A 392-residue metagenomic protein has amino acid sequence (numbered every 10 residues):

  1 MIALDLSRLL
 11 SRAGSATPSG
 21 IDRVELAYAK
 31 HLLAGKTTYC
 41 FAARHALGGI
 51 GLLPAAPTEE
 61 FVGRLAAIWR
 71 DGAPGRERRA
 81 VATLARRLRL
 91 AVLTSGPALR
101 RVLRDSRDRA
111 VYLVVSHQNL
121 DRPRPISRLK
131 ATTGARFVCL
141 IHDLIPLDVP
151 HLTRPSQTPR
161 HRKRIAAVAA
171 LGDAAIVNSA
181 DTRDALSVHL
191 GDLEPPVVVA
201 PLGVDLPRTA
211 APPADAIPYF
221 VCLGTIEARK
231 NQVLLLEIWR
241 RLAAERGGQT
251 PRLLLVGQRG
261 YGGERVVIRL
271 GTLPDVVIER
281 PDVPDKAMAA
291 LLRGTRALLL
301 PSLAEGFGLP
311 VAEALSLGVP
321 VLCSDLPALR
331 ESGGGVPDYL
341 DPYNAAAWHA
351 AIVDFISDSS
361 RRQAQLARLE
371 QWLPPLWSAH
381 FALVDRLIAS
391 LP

Functional and structural regions predicted by a protein language model:
M1-P392: Carbohydrate transferase catalytic cores enriched for Leloir-type hexosyltransferases
